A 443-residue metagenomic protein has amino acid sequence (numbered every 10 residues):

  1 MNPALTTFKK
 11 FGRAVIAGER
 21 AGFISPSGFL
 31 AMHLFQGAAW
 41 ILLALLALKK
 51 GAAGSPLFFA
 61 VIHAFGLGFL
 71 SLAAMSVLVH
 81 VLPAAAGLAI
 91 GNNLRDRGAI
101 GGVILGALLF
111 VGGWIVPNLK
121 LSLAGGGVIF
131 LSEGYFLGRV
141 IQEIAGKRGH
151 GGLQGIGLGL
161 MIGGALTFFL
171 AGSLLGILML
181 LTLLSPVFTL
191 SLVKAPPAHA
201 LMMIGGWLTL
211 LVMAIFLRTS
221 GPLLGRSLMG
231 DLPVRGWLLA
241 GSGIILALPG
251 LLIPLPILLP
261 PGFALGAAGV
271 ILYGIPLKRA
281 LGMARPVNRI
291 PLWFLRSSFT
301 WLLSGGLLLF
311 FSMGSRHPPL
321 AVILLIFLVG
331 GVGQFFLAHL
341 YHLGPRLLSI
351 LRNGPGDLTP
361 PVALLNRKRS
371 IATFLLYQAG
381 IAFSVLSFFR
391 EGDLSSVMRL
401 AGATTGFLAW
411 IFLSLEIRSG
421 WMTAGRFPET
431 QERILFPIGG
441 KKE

Functional and structural regions predicted by a protein language model:
M1-E443: Hydrophobic alpha-helical transmembrane segments of multi-pass integral membrane proteins
